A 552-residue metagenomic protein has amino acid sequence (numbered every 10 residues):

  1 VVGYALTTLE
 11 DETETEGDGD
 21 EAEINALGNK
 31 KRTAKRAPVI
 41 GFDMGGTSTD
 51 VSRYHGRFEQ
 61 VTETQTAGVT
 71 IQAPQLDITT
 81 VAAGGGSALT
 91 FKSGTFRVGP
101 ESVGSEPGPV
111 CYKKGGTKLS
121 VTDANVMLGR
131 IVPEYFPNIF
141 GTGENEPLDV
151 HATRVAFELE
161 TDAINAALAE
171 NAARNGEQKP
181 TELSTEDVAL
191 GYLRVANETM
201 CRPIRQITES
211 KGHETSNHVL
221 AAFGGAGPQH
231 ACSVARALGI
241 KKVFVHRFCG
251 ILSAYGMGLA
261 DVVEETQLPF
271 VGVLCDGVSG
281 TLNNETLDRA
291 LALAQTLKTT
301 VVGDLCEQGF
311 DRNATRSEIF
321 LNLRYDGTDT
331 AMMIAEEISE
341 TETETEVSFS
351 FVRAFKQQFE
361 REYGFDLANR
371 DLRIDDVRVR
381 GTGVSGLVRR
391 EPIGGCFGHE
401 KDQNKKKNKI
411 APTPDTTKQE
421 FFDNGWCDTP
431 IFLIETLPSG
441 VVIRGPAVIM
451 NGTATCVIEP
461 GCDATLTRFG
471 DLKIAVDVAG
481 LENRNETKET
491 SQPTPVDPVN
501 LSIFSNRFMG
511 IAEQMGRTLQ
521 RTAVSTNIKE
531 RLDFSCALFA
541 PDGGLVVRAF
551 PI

Functional and structural regions predicted by a protein language model:
V1-V39, V61-L76, G84-G86, P203-G212 (+1 more regions): Conserved phosphate-binding catalytic cores of ATP/NTP-utilizing and phosphoryl-transfer enzymes
E12-T13, N29-R36, G46, G99 (+5 more regions): C-terminal, non-catalytic interaction/recognition modules in large multi-subunit enzymes and RNPs
E14, K31, Y54-L128: Early-domain small/polar-rich strand-loop-helix modules and first-structured segments of the mature chain
R36-H55, S87-T90, C232: Gly/Thr-rich phosphate-binding beta-strand-loop-beta motif of the actin/hexokinase/Hsp70
G41-D43, T80, A222: Short hydrophobic beta-strand that contains or immediately precedes a catalytic carboxylate
